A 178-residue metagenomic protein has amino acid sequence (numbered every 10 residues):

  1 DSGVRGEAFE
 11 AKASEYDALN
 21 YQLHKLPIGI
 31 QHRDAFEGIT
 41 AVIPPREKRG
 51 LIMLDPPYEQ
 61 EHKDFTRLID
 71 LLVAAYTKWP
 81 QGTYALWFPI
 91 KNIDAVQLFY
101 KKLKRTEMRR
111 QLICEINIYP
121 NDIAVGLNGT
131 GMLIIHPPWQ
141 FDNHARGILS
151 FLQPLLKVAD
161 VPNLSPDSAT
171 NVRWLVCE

Functional and structural regions predicted by a protein language model:
D1-E178: Class I S-adenosyl-L-methionine-dependent methyltransferase catalytic core
